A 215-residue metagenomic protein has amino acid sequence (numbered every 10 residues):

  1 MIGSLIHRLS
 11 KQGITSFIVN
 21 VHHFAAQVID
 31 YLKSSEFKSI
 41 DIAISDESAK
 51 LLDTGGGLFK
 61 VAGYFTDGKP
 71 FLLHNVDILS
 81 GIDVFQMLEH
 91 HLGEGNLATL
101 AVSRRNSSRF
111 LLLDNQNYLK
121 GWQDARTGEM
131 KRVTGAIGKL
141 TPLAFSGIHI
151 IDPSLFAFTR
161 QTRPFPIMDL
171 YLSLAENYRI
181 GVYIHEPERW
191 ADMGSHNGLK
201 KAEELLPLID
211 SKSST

Functional and structural regions predicted by a protein language model:
M1-N75, Q86, Q161-T162: Conserved N-terminal catalytic core of the sugar/cofactor nucleotidyltransferase
S10, K38, F65-K69, G81-Y118: Basic phosphate/pyrophosphate-binding loop/patch that engages nucleotide-derived ligands
V19, L73, A98-A101, V182: Structural beta-sheet core signal
D30-Y31, G55, F110-L113, Q123: Short, well-ordered secondary-structure micro-motifs
S45-E47, A101, Y183-H185: Conserved beta-strand termini and adjacent loop/short-helix elements that scaffold enzyme active sites in alpha/beta
G57-K60, L113-Q116, N197-K200: Short, surface-exposed amphipathic charged segments that create phosphate/polyanion-binding patches used for binding
P70-H74, L79, F85-L92, R105-N106 (+1 more regions): Catalytic-core segments of class I nucleotidyltransferases/pyrophosphorylases that form NMP-activated intermediates
